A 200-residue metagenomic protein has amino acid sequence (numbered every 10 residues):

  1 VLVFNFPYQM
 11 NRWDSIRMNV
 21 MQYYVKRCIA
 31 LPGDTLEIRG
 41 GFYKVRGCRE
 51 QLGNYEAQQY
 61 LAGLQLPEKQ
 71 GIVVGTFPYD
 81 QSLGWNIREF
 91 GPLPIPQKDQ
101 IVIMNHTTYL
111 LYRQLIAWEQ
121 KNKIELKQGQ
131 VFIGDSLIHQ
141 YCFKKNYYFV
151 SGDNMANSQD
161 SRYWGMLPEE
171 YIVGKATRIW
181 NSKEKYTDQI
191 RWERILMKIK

Functional and structural regions predicted by a protein language model:
V1-K200: Soluble "head" domains of membrane/secretory-pathway proteins
